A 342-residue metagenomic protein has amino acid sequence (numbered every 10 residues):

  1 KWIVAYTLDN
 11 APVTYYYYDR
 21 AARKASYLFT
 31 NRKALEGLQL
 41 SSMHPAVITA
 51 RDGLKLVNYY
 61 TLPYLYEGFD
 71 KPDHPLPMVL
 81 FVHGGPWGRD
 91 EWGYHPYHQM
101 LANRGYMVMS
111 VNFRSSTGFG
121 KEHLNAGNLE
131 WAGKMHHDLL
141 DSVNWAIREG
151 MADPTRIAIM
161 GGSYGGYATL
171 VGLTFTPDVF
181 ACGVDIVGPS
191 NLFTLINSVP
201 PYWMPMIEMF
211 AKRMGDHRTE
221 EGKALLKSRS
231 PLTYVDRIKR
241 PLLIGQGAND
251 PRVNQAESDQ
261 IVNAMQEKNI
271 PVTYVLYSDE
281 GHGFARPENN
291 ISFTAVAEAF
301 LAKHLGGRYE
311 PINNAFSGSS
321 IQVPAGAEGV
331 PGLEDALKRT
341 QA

Functional and structural regions predicted by a protein language model:
K1-F69, P96, N103, F193: Non-catalytic accessory segments flanking enzyme active sites
Y15, I48, N58, L80 (+4 more regions): Conserved hydrophobic/aromatic pocket- or pore-lining residues that grip, position, or stack substrates in active sites
T61, F81-V82, M160, G245: Short hydrophobic segments within beta-strands
D70-G84: Short beta-strand element of the alpha/beta-hydrolase
P77-F81, V108, Y274: Hydrophobic beta-strand anchors of alpha/beta hydrolase catalytic cores
R89-W92, A256: Short N-terminal helix/helix-N-cap motif within the alpha/beta-hydrolase-1
W92-N112: Short amphipathic alpha-helix adjacent to the substrate-entry channel of hydrolases
S110-A342: Active-site-proximal cap/loop segments of hydrolase catalytic domains
